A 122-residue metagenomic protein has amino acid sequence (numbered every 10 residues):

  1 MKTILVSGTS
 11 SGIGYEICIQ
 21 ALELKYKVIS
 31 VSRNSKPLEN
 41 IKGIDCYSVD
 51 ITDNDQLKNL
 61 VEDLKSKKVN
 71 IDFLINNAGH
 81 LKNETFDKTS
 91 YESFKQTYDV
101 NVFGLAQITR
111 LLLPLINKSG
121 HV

Functional and structural regions predicted by a protein language model:
S10, C18: N-terminal Rossmann NAD(P)H-binding glycine-rich loop of SDR-like oxidoreductase domains
L24-L38: Conserved glycine-rich Rossmann-like NAD(P)H-binding loop of the short-chain dehydrogenase/reductase
C46, T89, T97-Y98: A hydrophobic alpha-helix adjacent to the NAD(P)-binding/active-site core of NAD(P)-dependent oxidoreductases, strongly
V49-N59, Y91: The beta1-alpha1 cofactor-binding region of Rossmann-like NAD(H)/NADP(H)-dependent oxidoreductases
N77-K82: Conserved NAD(P)H cofactor-binding loop of Rossmann-fold oxidoreductase domains
T85-F86, S93-K95: Substrate-binding pocket helix/loop in short-chain dehydrogenase/reductase
T109-R110: A short, exposed helix-loop element centered on a Lys and neighboring polar residues
